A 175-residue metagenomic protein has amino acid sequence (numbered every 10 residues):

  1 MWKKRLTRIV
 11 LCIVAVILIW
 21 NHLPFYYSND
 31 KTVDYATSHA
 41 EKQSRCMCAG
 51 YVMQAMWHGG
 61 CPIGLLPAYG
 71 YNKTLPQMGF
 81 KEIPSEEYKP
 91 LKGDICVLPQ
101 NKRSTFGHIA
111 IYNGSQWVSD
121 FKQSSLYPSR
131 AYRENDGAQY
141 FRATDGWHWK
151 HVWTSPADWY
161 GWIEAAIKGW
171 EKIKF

Functional and structural regions predicted by a protein language model:
M1-A15: N-terminal Sec-pathway targeting helices
K3-K4, K42, C48, Y112-N113: Intrinsic low-complexity, intrinsically disordered segments enriched in polar/basic residues
R8-I9, N29, V33, R45 (+3 more regions): Generic alpha-helix initiation/capping and coil-helix boundary signal
A15-L66, A165-K174: N-terminal capping segments
H22-Y27, K102-F175: Aromatic- and glycine-rich peptidoglycan recognition patches
T32, A40, M56, P76 (+5 more regions): Short linear sequence elements within intrinsically disordered, low-complexity coil regions
P62-E134: ...with weaker cross-activation on analogous glycine-rich loops/strands in unrelated enzymes
